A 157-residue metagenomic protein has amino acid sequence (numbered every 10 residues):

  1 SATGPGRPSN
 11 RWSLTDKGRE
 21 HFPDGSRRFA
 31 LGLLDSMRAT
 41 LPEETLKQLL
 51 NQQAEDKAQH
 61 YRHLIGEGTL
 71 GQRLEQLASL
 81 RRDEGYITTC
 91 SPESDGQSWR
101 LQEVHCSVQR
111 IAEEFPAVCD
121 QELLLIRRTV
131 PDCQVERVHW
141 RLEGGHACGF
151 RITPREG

Functional and structural regions predicted by a protein language model:
S1-A2, H139: Catalytic micro-motifs at enzyme active sites that drive phosphoryl/nucleotidyl and oxygen chemistry
A2-G4, W12, R19, Q76 (+2 more regions): Homeobox/homeodomain signature
T3-E43: Conserved segment of winged-helix/HTH DNA-binding domains
D16, E103, P154: Pocket-edge structural micro-motifs
K17-F22, V108-R110, E156-G157: Short, charged/polar, Gly/Pro-enriched secondary-structure boundary elements
D35, A39, E43-R151: Mid-protein regulatory/catalytic core that forms ligand/cofactor-binding pockets and protein-protein interaction
